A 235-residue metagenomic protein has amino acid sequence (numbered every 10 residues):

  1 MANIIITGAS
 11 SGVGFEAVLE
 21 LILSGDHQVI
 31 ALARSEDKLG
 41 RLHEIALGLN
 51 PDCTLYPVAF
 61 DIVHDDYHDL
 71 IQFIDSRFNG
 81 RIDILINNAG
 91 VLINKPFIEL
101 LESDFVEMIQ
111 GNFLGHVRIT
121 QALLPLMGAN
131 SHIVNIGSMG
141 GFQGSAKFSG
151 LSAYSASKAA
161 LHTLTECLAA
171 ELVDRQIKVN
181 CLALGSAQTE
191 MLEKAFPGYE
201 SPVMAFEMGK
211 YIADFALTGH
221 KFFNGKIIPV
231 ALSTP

Functional and structural regions predicted by a protein language model:
S10-G12: Conserved glycine-rich cofactor-binding loop
D26-L42: Conserved glycine-rich Rossmann-like NAD(P)H-binding loop of the short-chain dehydrogenase/reductase
G48-D65: Rossmann-fold cofactor-recognition segment
N88-N94: Conserved NAD(P)H cofactor-binding loop of Rossmann-fold oxidoreductase domains
P96-F97, D104-V106: Substrate-binding pocket helix/loop in short-chain dehydrogenase/reductase
H132-A160, T165-E166, A170-D174: Catalytic loop of short-chain dehydrogenase/reductase
D174, C181, P197-P235: C-terminal helical subdomain
